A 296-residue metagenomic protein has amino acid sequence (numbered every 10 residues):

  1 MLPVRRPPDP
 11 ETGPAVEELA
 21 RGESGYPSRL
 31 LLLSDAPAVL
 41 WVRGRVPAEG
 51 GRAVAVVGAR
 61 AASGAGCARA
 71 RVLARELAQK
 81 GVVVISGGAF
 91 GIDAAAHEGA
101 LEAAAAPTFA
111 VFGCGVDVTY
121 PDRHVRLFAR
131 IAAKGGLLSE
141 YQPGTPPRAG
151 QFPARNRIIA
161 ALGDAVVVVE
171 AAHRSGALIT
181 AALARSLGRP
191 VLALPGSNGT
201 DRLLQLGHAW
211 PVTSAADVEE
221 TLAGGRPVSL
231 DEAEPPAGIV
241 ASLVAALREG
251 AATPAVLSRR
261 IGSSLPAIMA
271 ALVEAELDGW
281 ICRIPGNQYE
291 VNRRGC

Functional and structural regions predicted by a protein language model:
M1-C296: Glycine-biased, small-residue-rich flexible motifs in mid-sequence functional cores and linkers
